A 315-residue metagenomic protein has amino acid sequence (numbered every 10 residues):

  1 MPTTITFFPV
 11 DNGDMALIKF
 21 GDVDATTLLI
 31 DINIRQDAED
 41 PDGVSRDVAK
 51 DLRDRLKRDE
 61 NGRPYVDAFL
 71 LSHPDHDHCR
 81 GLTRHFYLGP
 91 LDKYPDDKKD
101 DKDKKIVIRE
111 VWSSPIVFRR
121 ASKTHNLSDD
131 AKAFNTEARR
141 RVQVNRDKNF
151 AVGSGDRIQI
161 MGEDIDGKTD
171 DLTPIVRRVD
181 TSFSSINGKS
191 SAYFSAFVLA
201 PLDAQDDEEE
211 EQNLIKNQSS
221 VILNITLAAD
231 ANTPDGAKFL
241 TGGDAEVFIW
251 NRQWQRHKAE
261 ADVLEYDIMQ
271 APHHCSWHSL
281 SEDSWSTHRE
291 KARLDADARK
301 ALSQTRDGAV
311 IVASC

Functional and structural regions predicted by a protein language model:
M1-T4, N61-A68, R80-A245, C315: Flexible, acidic/histidine-containing loops and adjacent segments that form or flank the divalent-metal
M1-Y65, N217-A245: Conserved beta-strand hairpin/beta-sheet module of binuclear metal-dependent hydrolase folds, prominently
P9, H73, V198: Conserved residues at beta->alpha junctions
F20, I32, P115, A313-C315: Short glycine-centered, acidic/aromatic-flanked micro-motifs in structured strand/loop junctions that mark active-site
A25-L28, A38-V111, A259-H278, D283: Active-site metal-binding motif and surrounding structural segment of the metallo-beta-lactamase
I34-D37, P74-H78, V117-R119, D203-A204 (+2 more regions): Solvent-exposed loop/turn segments at secondary-structure junctions within structured extracellular/periplasmic domains
P41-D54, L82-D97, T124-N145, W250-H257 (+1 more regions): Well-ordered, non-membrane alpha-helical segments in soluble/globular domains
F248-C315: Long, structured stretches of catalytic cores involved in phosphate-ester chemistry, encompassing
